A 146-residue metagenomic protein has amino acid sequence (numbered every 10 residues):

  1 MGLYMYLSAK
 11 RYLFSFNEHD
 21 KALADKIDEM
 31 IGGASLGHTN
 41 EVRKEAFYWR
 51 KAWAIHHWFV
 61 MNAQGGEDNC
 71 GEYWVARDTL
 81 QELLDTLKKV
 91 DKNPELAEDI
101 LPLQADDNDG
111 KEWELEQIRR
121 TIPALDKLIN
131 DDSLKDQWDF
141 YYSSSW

Functional and structural regions predicted by a protein language model:
M1-W146: Acidic (Asp/Glu-rich) sequence patches and key acidic residues that form negatively charged surfaces used
